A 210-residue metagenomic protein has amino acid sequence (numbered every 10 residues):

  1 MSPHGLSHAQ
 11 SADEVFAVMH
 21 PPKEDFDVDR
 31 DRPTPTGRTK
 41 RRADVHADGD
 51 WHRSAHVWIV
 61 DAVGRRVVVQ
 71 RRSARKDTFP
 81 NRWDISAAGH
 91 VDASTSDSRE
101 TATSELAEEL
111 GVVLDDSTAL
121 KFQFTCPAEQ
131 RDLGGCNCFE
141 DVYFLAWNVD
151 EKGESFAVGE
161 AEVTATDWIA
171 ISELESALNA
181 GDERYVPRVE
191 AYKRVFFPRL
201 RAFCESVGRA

Functional and structural regions predicted by a protein language model:
S2, N81-W83, A87, F122-A210: Nudix hydrolase/Nudix homology domain
S2-P3, E109: Short acidic-aromatic low-complexity motifs
P3-H56, V60-V63: Acidic, metal-coordinating catalytic segment for phosphate/diphosphate chemistry, firing primarily on the Nudix
H8-A9, D48, K76, G134-C136 (+1 more regions): Sterically constrained small-residue positions within well-ordered secondary structures of folded domains
E14, E105-E109, E140, E162: Acidic-residue sensor for enzyme active/binding pockets
A17-M19, W58, V68, Y143 (+1 more regions): Conserved hydrophobic/aromatic positions in well-ordered beta-strands
K40-W58, V63-S104, E108-V112: Conserved Nudix-box catalytic region and its N-terminal flanking loop in Nudix hydrolases and closely related
V113-F124: A short coil-to-beta-strand element that immediately follows conserved catalytic motifs
